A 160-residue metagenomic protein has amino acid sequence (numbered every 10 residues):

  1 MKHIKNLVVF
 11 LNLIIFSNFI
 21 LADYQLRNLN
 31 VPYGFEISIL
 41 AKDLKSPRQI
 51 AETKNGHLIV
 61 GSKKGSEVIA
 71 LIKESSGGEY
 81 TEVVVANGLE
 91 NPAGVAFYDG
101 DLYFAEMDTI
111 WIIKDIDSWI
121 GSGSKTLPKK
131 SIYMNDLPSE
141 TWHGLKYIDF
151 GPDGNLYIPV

Functional and structural regions predicted by a protein language model:
M1-V9: Bacterial N-terminal signal peptides that target proteins for export
F16-S17: N-terminal signal peptide c-region/cleavage motif recognized by signal peptidases
A22-V160: Beta-propeller domains with acidic blade repeats across secreted/periplasmic ectodomains and cytosolic WD/CNH propellers
